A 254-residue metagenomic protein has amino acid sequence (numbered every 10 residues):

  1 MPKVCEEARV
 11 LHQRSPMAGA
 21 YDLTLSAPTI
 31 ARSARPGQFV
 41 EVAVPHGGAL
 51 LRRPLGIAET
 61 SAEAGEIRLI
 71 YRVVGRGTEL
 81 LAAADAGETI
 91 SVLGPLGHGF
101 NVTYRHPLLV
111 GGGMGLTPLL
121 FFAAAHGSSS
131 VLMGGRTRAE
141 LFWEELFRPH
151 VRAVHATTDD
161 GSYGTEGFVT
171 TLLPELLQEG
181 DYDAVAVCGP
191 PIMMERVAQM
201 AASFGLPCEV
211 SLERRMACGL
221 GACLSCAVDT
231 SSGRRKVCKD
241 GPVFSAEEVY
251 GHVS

Functional and structural regions predicted by a protein language model:
M1-A86: Ferredoxin-reductase
G48-G56, G97-R105, C238: Short, Lys/Arg- and Gly-enriched loop/turn segments at beta-strand edges
R76-L212: FNR/FR-type flavoprotein reductase catalytic core
P118, P191-I192, E213-P242: Local cysteine-cluster metal-coordination motifs and their immediate loop/turn environment, predominantly Fe-S cluster
S245-S254: A charged, well-structured terminal subsegment
